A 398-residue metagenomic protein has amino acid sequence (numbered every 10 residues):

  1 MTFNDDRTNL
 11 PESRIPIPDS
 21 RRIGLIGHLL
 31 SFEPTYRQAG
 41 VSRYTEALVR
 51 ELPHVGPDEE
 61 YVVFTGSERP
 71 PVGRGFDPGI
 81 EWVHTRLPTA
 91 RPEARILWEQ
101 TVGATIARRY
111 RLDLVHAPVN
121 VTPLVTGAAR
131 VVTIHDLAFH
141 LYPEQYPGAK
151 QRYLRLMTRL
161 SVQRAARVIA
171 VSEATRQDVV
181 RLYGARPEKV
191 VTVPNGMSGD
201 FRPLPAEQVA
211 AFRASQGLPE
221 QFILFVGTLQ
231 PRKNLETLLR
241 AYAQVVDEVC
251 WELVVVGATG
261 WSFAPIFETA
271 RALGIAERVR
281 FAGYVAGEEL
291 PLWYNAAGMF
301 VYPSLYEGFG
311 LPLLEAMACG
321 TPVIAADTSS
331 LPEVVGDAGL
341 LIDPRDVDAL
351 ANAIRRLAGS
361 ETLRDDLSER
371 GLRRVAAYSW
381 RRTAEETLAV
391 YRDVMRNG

Functional and structural regions predicted by a protein language model:
T2-G398: Carbohydrate transferase catalytic cores enriched for Leloir-type hexosyltransferases
